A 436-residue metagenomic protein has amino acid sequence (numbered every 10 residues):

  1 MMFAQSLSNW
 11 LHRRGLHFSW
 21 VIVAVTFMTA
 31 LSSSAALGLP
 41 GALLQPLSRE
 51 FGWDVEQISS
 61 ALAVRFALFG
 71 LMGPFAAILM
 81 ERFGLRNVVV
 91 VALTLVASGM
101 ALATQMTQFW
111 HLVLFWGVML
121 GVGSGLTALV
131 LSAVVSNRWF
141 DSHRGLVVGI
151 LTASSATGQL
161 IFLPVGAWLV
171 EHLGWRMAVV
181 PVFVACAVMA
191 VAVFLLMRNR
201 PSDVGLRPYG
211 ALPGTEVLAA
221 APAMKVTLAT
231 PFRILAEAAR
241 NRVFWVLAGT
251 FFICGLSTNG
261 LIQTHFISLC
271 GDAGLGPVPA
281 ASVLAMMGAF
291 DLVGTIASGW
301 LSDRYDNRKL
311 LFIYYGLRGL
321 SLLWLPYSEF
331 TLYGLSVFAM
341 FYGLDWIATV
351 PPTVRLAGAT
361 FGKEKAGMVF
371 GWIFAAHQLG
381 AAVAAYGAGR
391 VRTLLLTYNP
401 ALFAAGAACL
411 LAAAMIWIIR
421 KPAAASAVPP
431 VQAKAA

Functional and structural regions predicted by a protein language model:
F18-V55, G73, L261-I267: Extracytoplasmic
L31, G99, H111-L126, F252 (+1 more regions): Hydrophobic core of transmembrane alpha-helices in multi-pass small-molecule transporters, especially MFS/SLC-type
P40-L44, A236-T295, A384: Extracytoplasmic gate region of multi-pass secondary transporters
L47-S48, L79-M80, I161, V165-L173 (+3 more regions): Interfacial helix-cap and linker-helix signal at transmembrane-aqueous boundaries of multi-pass secondary transporters
L71-W110, S302, R308: Conserved MFS/SLC helix-loop-helix module at the cytosolic interface between two early adjacent transmembrane helices
W116-A153: Cytoplasmic helix-loop-helix junction between adjacent transmembrane helices in 12-TM secondary transporters
S154-V204: Helix-loop-helix hairpin linking two adjacent transmembrane segments in secondary transporters
P279, A285-D291, A297, S302-L356: C-terminal transmembrane helical hairpin of 12-TM major facilitator-type secondary transporters
